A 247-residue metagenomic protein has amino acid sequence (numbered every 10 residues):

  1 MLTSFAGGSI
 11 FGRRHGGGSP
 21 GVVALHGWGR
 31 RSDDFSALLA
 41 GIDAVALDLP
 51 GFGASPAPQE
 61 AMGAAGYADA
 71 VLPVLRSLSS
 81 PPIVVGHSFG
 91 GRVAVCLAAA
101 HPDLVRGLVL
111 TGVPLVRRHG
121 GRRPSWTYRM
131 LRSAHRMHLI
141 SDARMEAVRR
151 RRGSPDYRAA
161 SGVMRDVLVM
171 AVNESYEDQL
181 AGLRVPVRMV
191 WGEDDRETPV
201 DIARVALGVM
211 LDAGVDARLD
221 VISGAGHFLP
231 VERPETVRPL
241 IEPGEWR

Functional and structural regions predicted by a protein language model:
G8-F11, A46-V85, P239: Active-site loop/oxyanion-hole signature of alpha/beta-hydrolase fold enzymes
F11-A54: Conserved HGGG/HGGXW glycine-rich cap/lid loop of the alpha/beta-hydrolase fold
G86-G90, A94: Gly/Ala-rich beta-loop-alpha elbow adjacent to hydrolase catalytic centers
V95-A100, L104-M137: Flexible "cap/lid" loop of the alpha/beta hydrolase fold
R132-V185: Conserved alpha/beta-hydrolase catalytic His-Asp/Glu region
G182-L183, M189-W191, D195: Short beta-strand/loop motif that positions the catalytic acidic residue of the alpha/beta-hydrolase fold
D194-T198, H227: Acidic catalytic loop of the alpha/beta-hydrolase fold
A225-P234, R238: Catalytic histidine-centered segment of alpha/beta-hydrolase-like enzymes
